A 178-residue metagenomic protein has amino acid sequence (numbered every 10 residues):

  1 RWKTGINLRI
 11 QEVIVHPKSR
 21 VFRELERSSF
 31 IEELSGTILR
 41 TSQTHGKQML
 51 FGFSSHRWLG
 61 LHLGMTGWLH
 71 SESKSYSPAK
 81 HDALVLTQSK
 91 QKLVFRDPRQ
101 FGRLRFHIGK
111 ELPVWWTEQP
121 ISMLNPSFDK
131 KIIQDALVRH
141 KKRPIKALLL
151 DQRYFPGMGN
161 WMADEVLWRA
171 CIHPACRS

Functional and structural regions predicted by a protein language model:
R1-F106: Gly/Gly-Pro- and Ser/Thr-rich, intrinsically disordered tail segments characteristic of DNA damage-repair and tolerance
W2-G5, R9-F30, R40-Q43, Q48 (+1 more regions): Basic, nucleic-acid-binding surfaces and adjacent catalytic neighborhoods in DNA/RNA-processing proteins
L59-G157, M162-R169: Phosphate/anion-contacting hairpin/loop surfaces
